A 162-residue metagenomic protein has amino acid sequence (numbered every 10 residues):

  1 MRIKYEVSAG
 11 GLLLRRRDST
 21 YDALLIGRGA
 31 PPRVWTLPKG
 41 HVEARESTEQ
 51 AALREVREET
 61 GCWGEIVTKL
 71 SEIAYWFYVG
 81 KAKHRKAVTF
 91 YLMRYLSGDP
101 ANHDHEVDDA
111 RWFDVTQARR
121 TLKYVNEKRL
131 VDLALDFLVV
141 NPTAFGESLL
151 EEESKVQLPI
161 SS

Functional and structural regions predicted by a protein language model:
M1-L37: N-terminal strand-loop-strand
V7-A9, Y21, K86-T89, D108: Change "...and in nucleic-acid phosphodiester-cleaving endonucleases..." to "...and in nucleic-acid processing enzymes
D18-S19, A30-R33, E43-A44, E72-Y75 (+1 more regions): Short, charged/polar surface micro-motifs in flexible loops or helix N-caps
T36, R85, W112: Short aromatic/basic micro-patch
L37-L70, D114: The catalytic Nudix box helix
G61-G98: Active-site segment of metal-dependent pyrophosphate-handling enzymes, primarily the Nudix hydrolase catalytic core
F90, R94, A101-A134: NUDIX/MutT-family hydrolases
V125-S162: Charged phosphate-binding loop/patch that engages nucleotide di/tri-phosphates or the phosphate backbone of nucleic
